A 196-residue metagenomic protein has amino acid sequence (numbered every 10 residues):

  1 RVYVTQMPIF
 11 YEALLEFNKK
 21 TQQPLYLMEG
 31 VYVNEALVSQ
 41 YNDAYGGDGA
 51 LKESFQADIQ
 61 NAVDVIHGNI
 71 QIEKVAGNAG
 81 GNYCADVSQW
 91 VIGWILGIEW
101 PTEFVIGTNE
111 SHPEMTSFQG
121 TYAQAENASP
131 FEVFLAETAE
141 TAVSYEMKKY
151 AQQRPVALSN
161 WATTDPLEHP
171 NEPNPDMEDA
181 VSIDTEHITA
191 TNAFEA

Functional and structural regions predicted by a protein language model:
R1-H67, T138-R154: Aromatic-lined substrate-binding rim segments of carbohydrate-active enzymes
D58-W94, I98-A196: Noncatalytic carbohydrate-binding groove/subsite architecture in carbohydrate-active enzymes
